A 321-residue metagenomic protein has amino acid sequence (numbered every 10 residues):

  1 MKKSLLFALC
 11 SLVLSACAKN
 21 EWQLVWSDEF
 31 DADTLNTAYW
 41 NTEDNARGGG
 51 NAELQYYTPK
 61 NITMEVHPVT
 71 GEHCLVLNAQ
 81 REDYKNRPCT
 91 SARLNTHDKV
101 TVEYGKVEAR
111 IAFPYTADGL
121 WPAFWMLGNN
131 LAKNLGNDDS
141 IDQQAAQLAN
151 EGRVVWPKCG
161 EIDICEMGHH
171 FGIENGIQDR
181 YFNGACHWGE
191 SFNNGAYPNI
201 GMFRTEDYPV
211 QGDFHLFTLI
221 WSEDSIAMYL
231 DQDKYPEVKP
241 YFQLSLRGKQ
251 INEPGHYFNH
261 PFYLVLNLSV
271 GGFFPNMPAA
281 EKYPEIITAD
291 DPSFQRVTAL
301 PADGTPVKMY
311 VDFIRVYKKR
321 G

Functional and structural regions predicted by a protein language model:
M1-E21: Bacterial Sec-dependent N-terminal signal peptides
A18-G321: GH16 jelly-roll
